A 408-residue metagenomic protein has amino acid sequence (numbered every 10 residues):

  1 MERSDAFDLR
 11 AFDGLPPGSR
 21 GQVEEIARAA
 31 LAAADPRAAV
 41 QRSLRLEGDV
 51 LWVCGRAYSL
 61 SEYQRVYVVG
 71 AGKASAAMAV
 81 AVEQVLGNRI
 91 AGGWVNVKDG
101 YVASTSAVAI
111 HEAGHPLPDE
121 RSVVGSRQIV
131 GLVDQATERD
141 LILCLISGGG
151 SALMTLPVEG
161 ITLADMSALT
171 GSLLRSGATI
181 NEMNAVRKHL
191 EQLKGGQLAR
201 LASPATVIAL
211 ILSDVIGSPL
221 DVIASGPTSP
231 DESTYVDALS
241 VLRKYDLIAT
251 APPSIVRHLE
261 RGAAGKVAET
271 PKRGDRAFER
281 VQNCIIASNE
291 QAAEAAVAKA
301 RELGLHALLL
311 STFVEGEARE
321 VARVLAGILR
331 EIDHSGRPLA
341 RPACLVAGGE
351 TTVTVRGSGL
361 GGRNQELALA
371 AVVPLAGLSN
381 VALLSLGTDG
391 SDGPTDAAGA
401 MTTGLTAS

Functional and structural regions predicted by a protein language model:
M1-S61, A77, D237, D246-P271: N-terminal amphipathic/basic leader segments beginning at the initiator methionine
S59-E62, A71-V102: Active-site cofactor/substrate anionic-group-binding motifs, chiefly glycine- and Lys/Arg-rich phosphate-binding loops
V69-A71, W94-V97, L143-G148, L174 (+4 more regions): Short beta-strand segments
A81-I90, A107-A109, P157-A168, R200-P204 (+2 more regions): A glycine- and small-aliphatic-rich helix-loop capping segment at beta-alpha/alpha-beta transitions that lines
N96-E138, V186-R187: Glycine-rich oxoanion-binding loops at beta->alpha junctions
E159-S172, S176-P253, R257-H258: Internal gly/pro-rich beta-alpha loop/helix module that stabilizes soluble enzyme cofactors or their anionic handles
R187, A205-I208, P230-V324, I328-D333: Accessory alpha-helical/coil subdomains and C-terminal extensions that flank or cap enzyme catalytic cores
L310, R319-R323, H334-S335, R341-P342 (+1 more regions): Extended C-terminal subregions enriched in glycine
